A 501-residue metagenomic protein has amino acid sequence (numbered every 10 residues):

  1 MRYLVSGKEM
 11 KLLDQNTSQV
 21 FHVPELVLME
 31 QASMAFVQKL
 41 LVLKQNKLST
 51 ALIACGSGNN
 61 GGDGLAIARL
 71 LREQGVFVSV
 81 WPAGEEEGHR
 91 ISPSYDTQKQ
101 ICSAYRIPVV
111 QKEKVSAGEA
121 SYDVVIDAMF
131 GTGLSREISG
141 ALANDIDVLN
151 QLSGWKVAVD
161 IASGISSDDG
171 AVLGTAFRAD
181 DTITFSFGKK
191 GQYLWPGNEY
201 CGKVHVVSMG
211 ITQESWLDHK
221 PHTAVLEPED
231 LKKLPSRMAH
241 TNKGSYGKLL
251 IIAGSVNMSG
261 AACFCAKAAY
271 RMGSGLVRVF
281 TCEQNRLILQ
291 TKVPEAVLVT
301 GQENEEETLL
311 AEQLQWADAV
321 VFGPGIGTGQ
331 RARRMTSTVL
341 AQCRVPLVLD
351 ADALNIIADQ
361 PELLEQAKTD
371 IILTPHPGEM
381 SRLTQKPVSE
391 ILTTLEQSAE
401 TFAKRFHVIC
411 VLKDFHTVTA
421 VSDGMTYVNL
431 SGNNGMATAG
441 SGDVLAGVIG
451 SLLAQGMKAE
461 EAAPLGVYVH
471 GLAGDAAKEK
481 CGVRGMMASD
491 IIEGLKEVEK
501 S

Functional and structural regions predicted by a protein language model:
M1-G84, S92, D181, Q192-L347 (+3 more regions): Small-residue (G/A/S/T)-rich helix-start motifs and N-terminal tracts that mark the onset
A66-N150, L287-T300, T308-W316: N-terminal small/polar loop signature for handling phosphorylated ligands or for N-terminal nucleophile
R106-I107, Q151-G154, R405-V408: A structural motif corresponding to the C-terminal end of an alpha-helix and its immediate exit/capping segment
V115, I161-S167, K190, N304-E306 (+1 more regions): Short acidic loop-to-helix transition motifs that present clustered carboxylates
D123-V124, M129-H222: Internal gly/pro-rich beta-alpha loop/helix module that stabilizes soluble enzyme cofactors or their anionic handles
